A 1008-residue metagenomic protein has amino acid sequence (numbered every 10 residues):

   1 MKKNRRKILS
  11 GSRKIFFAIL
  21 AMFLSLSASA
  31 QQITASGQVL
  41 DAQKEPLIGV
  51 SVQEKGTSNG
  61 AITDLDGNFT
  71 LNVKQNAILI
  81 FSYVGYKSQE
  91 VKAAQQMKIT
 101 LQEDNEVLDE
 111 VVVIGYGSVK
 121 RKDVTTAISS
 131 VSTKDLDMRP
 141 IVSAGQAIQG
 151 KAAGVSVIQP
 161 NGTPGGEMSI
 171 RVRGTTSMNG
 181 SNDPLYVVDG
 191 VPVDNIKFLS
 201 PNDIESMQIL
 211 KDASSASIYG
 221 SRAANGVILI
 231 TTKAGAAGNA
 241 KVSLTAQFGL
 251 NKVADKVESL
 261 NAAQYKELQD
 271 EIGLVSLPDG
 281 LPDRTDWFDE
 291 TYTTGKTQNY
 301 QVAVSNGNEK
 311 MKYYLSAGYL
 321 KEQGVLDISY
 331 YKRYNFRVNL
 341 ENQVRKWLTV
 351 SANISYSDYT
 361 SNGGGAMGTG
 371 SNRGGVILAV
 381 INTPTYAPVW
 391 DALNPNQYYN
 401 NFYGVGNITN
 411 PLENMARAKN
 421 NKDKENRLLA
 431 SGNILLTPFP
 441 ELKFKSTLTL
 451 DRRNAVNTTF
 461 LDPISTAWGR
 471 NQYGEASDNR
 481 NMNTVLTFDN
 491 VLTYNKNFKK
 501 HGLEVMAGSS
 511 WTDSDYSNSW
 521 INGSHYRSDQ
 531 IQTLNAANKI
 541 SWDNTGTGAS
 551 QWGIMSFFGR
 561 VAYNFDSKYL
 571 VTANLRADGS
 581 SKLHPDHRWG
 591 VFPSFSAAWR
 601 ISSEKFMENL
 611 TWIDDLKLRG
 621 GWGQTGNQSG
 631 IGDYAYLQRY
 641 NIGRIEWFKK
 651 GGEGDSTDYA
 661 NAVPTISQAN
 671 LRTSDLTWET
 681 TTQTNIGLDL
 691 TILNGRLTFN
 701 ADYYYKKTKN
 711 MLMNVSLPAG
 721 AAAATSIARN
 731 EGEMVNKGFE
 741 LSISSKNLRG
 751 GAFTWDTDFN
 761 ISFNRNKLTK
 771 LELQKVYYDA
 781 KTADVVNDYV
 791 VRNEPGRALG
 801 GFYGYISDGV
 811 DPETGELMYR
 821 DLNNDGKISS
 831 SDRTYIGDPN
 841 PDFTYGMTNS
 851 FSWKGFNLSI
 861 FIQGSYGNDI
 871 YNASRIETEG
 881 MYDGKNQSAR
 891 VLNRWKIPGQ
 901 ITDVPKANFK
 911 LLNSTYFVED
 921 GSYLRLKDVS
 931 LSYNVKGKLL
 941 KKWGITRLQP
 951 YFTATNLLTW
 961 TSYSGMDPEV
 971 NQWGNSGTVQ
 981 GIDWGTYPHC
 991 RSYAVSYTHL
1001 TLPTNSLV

Functional and structural regions predicted by a protein language model:
M1-R337, N342-S357, A366-T369, L429 (+8 more regions): Short, small/polar-rich motifs associated with maturation and membrane association, primarily at protein termini
T232, V302-N306, F336-N342, A430-L436 (+13 more regions): Residues on the lipid-exposed face of transmembrane beta-strands in outer-membrane beta-barrel proteins
A236-T285, V325-Y331, N335, N339-R427 (+7 more regions): Surface-exposed loop/interface segments of Gram-negative outer-membrane beta-barrel transport/assembly proteins
A246, A317-K321, V571-S580, W622 (+1 more regions): Transmembrane beta-strand segments that form the barrel wall of outer-membrane beta-barrel proteins
K310-Y313, W347-V350, E441-F444, K500-L503 (+6 more regions): Repeated loop/turn-to-beta-strand initiation elements of outer-membrane beta-barrel proteins
F336, F557-V561, Y569-G579, G590-W599 (+3 more regions): Extended, hydrophobic alpha-helical segments in both membrane/secreted and soluble proteins
P839-I870: Glycine-rich, aromatic-lined ligand/substrate-binding cores of catalytic and carbohydrate-binding domains
T998-T1004: Conserved small/polar residues in nucleotide/adenosyl-binding loops
